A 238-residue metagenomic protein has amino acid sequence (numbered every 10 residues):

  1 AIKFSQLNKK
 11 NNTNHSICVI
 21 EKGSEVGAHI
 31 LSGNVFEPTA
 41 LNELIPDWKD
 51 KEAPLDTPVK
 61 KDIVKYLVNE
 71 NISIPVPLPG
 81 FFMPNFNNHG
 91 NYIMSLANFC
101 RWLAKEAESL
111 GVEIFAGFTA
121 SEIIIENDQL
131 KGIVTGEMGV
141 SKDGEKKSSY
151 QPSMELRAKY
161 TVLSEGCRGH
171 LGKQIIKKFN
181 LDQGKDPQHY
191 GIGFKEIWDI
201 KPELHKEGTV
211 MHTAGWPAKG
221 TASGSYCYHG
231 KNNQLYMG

Functional and structural regions predicted by a protein language model:
K3-L7, T13-N71: N-terminal FAD cofactor-binding segment of flavoenzymes
K3-Q6, K10-N14, A97, R101-W102 (+1 more regions): Predominantly flavin-linked oxidoreductase catalytic cores and closely associated redox partners
V26, A53-V64, E70-N71, M94 (+3 more regions): Rossmann-like flavin
H29-L31, P77, K173-I176: Short, solvent-exposed loop/turn and secondary-structure capping segments
V35, I93, E155: Short aromatic/basic micro-patch
L67-N69, P79, G136-M138: Generic beta-structure capping elements
S73-A97, K105: Helix-loop-beta segment of a Rossmann-like dinucleotide-binding subdomain
